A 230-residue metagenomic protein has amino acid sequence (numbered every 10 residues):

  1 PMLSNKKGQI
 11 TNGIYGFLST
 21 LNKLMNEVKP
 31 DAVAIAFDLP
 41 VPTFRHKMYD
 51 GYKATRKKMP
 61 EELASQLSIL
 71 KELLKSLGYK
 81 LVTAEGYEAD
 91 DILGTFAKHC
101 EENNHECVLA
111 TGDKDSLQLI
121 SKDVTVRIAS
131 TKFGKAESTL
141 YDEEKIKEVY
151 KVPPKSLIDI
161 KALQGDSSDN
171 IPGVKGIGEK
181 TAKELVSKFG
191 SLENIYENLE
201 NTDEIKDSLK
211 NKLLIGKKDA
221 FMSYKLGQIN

Functional and structural regions predicted by a protein language model:
P1-A34, D38, F44-R45: Non-catalytic, usually N-terminal nucleic-acid engagement modules in DNA/RNA processing proteins
L3-N5, A54-N230: Extended two-metal-dependent nuclease catalytic cores across DNA- and RNA-processing enzymes
T20, P30, P40-P42, P60 (+2 more regions): Proline-rich intrinsically disordered, low-complexity coils
H46-G51: Glycine-rich loop at the start of a catalytic domain that most often binds anionic cofactors/ligands
